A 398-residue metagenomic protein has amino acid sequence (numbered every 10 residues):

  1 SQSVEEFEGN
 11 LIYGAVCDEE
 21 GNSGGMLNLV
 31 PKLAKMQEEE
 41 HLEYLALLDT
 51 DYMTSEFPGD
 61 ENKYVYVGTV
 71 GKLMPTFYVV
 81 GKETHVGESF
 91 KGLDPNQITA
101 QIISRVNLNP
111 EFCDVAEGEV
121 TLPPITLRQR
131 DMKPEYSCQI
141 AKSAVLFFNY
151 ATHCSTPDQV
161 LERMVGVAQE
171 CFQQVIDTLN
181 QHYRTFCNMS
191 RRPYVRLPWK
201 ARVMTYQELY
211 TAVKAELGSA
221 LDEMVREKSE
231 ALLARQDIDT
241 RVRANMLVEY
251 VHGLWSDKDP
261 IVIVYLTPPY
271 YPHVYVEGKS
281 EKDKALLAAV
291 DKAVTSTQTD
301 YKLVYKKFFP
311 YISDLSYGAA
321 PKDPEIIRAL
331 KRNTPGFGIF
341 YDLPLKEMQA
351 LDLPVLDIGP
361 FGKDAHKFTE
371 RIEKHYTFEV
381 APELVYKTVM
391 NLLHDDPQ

Functional and structural regions predicted by a protein language model:
S1-G68: Acidic/histidine-rich catalytic neighborhood of metal-dependent amide-processing enzymes
S1-M26, P75-V79, V86-N109, F148 (+1 more regions): Alpha-helical metal-binding/catalytic segments enriched in His/Glu/Asp
V4-E6, V65-K72, Y136-K142, L254-D257 (+1 more regions): Short glycine/proline-enriched loop/turn "hinge" motifs that connect secondary-structure elements and lie
L11-C17, L47-D49, L127, V262-L266 (+1 more regions): Extended hydrophobic secondary-structure segments that form protein cores and membrane-embedded regions
V16-E19, D51-M53, V80-K82, T267-P269 (+1 more regions): An acidic- and aromatic-residue-enriched active-site/binding cleft used to recognize and process polar
E20-G24, T54-F57, H85-V86, C154-P157 (+2 more regions): Flexible loop/turn segments at secondary-structure boundaries
E38-M246: Midchain, well-structured core segments that form catalytic/ion-binding scaffolds
R184-Q398: An extended, acidic, His-containing surface patch that forms the Zn2+-binding/catalytic region of metallohydrolases
